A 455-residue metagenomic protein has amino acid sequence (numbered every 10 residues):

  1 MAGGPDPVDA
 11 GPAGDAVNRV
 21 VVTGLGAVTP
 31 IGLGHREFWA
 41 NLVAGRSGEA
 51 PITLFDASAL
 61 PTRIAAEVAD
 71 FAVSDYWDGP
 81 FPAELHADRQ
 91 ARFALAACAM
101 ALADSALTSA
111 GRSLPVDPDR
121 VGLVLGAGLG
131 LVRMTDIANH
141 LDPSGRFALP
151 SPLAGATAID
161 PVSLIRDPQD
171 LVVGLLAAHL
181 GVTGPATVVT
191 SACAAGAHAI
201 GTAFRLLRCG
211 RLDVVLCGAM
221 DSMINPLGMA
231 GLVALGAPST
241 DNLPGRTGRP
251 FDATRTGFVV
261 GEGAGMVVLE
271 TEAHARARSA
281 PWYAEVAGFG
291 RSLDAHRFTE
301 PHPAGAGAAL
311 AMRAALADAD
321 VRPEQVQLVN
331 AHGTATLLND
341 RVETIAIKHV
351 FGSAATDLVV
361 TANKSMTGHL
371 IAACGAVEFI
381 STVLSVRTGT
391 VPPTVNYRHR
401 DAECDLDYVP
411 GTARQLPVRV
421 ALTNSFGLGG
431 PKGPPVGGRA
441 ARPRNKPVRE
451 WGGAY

Functional and structural regions predicted by a protein language model:
A2-A83, A127, A273-E285, I380-T394 (+2 more regions): ACP-dependent fatty acid/polyketide chain-elongation machinery
R19-T23, A50, L243-A319, Q327-L328: Condensing-enzyme catalytic core mediating Claisen C-C bond formation in acyl metabolism
L54-A110, L125, Q169-T183: A glycine- and small-residue-enriched flexible loop/hinge segment at structural boundaries
A94-A106, Q169-V172, A177-L180, A186-D221 (+3 more regions): Active-site-proximal alpha-helical scaffold in enzymes
A101-D119, A275-W282, A311-L328, V350-A354: Phosphate/pyrophosphate-binding loops at sites that engage ATP/ADP/AMP, CoA/4′-phosphopantetheine, polyphosphate
G128-T187, M229, V233-G236, N339-S353: Active-site-proximal gating segment of KS-fold condensing enzymes and close homologs
G145-D160, G201, R205, C209 (+4 more regions): Glycine-/small-residue-rich "gating" segment that lines the acyl/pantetheine channel and substrate pocket
R211-T256, F289-P303, A331-D340, D357-D407: Acyl-CoA/ACP chain-elongation machinery
